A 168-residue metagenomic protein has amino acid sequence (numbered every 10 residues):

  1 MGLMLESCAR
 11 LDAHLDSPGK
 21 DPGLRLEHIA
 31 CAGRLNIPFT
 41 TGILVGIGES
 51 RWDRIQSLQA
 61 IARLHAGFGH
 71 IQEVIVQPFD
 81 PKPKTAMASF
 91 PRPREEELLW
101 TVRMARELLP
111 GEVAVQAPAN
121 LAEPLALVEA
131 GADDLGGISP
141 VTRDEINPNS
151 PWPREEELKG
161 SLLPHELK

Functional and structural regions predicted by a protein language model:
M1-T41, V45-I47, H65-Q77, A114-A119: Core AdoMet radical
V45-G48, R143-E145: Short histidine/acidic/glycine/proline-rich micro-motifs that form metal- and phosphate-coordinating active-site loops
E49-D53: Conserved glycine-rich "GG(E/T)P / GGGxP" loop and the immediately following alpha-helix in the radical SAM core
I55, Q59-K168: Auxiliary Fe-S-binding modules of radical SAM enzymes
